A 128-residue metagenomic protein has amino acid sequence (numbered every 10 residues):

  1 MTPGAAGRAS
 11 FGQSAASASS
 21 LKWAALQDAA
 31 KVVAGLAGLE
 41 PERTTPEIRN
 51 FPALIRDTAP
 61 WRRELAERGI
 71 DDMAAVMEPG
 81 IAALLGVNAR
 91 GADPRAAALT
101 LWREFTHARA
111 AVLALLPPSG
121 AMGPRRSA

Functional and structural regions predicted by a protein language model:
M1-I55, T106-R109: Short terminal alpha-helical segments
T2, A37-E40, F51, A59 (+4 more regions): Intrinsic-disorder/low-complexity coil detector
G7-S10, A15, G38-P41, D72 (+3 more regions): Polar low-complexity intrinsically disordered regions enriched in Ser/Thr and small residues
A16-L26, P41, T45-I48, E67 (+3 more regions): Alpha-solenoid helical-repeat scaffolds
K31-G86: Amphipathic alpha-helical interaction modules
A82-A128: Amphipathic alpha-helical binding modules
